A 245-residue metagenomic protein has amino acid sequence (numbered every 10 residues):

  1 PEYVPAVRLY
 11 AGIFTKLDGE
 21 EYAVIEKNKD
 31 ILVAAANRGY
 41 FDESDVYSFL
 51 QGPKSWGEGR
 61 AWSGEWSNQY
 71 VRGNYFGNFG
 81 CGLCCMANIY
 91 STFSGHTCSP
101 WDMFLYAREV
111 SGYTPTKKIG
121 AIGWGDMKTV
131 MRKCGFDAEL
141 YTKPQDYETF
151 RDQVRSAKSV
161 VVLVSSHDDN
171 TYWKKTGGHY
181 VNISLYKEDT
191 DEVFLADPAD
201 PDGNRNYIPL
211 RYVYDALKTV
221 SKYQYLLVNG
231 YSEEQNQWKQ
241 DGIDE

Functional and structural regions predicted by a protein language model:
P1-K118, K239-E245: Active-site-adjacent structural segments surrounding the nucleophilic cysteine of cysteine proteases and isopeptidases
P5-R8, Y90-D244: Conserved active-site-adjacent core of cysteine acyl-enzyme catalytic domains
